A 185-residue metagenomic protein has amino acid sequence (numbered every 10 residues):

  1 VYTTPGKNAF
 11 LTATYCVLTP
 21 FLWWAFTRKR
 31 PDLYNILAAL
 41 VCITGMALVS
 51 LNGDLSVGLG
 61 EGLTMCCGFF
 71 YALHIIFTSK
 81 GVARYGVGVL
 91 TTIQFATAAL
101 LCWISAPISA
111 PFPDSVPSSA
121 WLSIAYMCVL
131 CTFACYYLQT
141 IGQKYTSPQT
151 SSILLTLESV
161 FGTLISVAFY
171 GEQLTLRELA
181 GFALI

Functional and structural regions predicted by a protein language model:
V1-Y2, F21-L22, L48, L63-T78 (+3 more regions): Hydrophobic alpha-helical transmembrane segments of multi-pass membrane transport proteins, especially secondary
T4, A25-T27, P31, G81 (+5 more regions): Hydrophobic/aromatic residues within transmembrane alpha-helices of multi-pass small-molecule transporters
T4-K7, L73-T97, F112: Juxtamembrane helix-loop-helix junctions in multi-pass membrane proteins
K7-F10, L33-I36, V89-I93, S123 (+2 more regions): Signature of the 12-TM Major Facilitator Superfamily
Y15-L37, V160-L179: C-terminal transmembrane-helix exit sites in multi-pass transporters
P31-C42, E61-M65, Y85-F95: Cytoplasmic-side transmembrane-helix entry/capping segments in multi-pass membrane proteins
P31-L51, C67, Y71, C102 (+2 more regions): Hydrophobic transmembrane alpha-helices of multi-pass small-molecule transport proteins
